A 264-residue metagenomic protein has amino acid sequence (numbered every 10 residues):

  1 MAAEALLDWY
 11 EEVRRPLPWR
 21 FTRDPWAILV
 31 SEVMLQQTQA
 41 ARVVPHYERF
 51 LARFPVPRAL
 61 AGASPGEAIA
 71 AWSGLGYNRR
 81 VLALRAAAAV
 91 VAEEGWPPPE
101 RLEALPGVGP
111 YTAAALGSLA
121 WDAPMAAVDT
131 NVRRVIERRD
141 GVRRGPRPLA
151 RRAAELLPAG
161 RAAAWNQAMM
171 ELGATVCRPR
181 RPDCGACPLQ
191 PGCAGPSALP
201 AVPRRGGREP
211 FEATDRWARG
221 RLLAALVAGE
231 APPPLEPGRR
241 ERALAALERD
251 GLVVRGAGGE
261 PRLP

Functional and structural regions predicted by a protein language model:
M1-A2, P264: Actinobacteria-biased recognition of intrinsically disordered, low-complexity terminal regions
E4-W217, E230-R240: Catalytic cores of DNA base-excision repair glycosylases
E100, G259-E260: Extracytoplasmic/periplasmic beta-strand context in beta-sandwich domains, especially the cupredoxin/COX2 CuA-binding
L226: Core nucleotide-handling region used for phosphoryl-transfer chemistry
L244-A245: Short, hydrophobic-biased segments on the C-terminal half of alpha helices that form "recognition helices"
E248-G259: A short, conserved structural fragment
